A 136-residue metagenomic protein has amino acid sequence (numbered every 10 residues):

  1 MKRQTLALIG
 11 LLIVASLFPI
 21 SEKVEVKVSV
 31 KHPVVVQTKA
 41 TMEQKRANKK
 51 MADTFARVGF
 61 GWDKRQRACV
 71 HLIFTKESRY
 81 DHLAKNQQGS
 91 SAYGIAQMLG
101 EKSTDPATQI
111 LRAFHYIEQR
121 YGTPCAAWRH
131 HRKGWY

Functional and structural regions predicted by a protein language model:
M1-A68, A126, K133-Y136: Intrinsically disordered, low-complexity, Pro/Ser/Thr/Asn/Gly/Ala-rich spacer/linker segments adjacent to signal
K45-Y136: Peptidoglycan cell-wall recognition and remodeling modules
